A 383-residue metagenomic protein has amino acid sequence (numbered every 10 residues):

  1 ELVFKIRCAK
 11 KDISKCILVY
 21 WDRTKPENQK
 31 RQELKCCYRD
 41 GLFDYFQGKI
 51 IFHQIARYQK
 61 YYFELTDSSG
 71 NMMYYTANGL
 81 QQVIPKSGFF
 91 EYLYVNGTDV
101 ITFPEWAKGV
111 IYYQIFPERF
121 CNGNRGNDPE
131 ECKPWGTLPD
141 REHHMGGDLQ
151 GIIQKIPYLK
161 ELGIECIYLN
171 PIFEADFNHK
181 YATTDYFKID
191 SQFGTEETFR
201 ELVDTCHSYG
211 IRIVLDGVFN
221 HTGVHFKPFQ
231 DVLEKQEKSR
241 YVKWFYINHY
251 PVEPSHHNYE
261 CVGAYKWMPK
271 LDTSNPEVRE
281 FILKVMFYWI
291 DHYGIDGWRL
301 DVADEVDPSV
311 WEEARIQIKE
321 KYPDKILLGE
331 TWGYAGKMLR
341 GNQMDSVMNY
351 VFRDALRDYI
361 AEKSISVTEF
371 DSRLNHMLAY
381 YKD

Functional and structural regions predicted by a protein language model:
E1, K25-Y112, N122-P139, H143-H144: The feature marks proteins involved in alpha-glucan
L2-K11, V19: Short edge beta-strand/loop segments characteristic of extracellular beta-sandwich folds
C16-L18, Y61: Short beta-strand elements bearing conserved aromatic residues within extracellular beta-rich modules
L80, H225, F229-E237, W311 (+2 more regions): Conserved alpha/beta catalytic core and glycan-binding cleft of carbohydrate-active enzymes
V110, F116-E165, I172-F287, D291-H292 (+2 more regions): Substrate-binding/active-site clefts of carbohydrate-active enzymes
I111-Q114, I167-L169, I213-L215, W298 (+2 more regions): Hydrophobic faces of well-ordered beta-strands that scaffold small-molecule active sites in alpha/beta enzyme cores
Q192-F193, A303-S309, Y334-G336: Acidic-and-aromatic substrate-binding clefts and catalytic sites of carbohydrate-active enzymes
